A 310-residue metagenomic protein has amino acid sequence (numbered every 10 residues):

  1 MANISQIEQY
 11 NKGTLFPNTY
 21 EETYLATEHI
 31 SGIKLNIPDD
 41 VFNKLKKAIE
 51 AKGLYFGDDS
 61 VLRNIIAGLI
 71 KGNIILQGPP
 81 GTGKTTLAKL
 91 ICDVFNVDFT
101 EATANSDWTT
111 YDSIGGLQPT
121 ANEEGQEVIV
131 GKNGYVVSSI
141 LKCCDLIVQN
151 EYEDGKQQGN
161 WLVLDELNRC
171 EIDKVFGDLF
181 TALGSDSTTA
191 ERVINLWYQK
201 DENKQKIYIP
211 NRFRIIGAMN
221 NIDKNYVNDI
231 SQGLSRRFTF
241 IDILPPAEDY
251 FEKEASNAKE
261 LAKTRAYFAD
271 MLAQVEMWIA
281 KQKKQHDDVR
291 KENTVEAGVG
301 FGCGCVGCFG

Functional and structural regions predicted by a protein language model:
M1-G310: C-terminal regulatory/interaction module of P-loop NTP-utilizing enzymes
